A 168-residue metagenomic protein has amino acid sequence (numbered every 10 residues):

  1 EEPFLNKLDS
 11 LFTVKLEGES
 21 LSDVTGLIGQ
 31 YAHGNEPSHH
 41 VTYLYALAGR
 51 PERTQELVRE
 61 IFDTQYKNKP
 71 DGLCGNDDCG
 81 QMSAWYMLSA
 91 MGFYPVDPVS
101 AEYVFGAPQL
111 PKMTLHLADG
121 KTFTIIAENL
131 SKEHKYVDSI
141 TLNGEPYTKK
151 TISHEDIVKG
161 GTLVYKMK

Functional and structural regions predicted by a protein language model:
E1-T124, N129, E155, T162: Active-site core of glycosidic bond-cleaving carbohydrate-active enzymes
N129-K168: C-terminal beta-sandwich/jelly-roll accessory domains of carbohydrate-active enzymes
